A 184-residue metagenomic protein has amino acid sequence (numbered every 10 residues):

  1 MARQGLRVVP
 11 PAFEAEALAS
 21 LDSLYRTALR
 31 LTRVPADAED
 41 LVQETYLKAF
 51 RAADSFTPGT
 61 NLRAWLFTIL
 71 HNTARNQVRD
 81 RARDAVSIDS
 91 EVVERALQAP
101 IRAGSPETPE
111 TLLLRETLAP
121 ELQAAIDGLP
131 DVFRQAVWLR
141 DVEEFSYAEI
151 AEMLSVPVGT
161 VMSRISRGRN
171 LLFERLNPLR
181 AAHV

Functional and structural regions predicted by a protein language model:
A2-F13, V86, A148, E152-M153 (+1 more regions): C-terminal edge and immediately downstream basic/flexible tail or linker adjoining helix-turn-helix-like DNA-binding
A2-R26, A36-V42, F50: A short, charge-rich alpha-helical start-of-domain segment used by transcription regulators
G5, Q123-Q135, L139-T160: Helix-turn-helix DNA-binding module
A15, E94-D127: Acidic, proline/glycine-rich intrinsically disordered inter-domain spacer in sigma factors
L21, Y25, Y46, P130 (+2 more regions): C-terminal flanking helix
D40-L47, T60-N72: Structural recognition of an alpha-helix C-terminal capping motif at a helix-to-coil junction
Y46-N61, D80-A82: Sigma70-family region 2
T57, T68-S90, L97, R115 (+1 more regions): Arg/Lys-rich amphipathic alpha helix in sigma70-family domain 2
